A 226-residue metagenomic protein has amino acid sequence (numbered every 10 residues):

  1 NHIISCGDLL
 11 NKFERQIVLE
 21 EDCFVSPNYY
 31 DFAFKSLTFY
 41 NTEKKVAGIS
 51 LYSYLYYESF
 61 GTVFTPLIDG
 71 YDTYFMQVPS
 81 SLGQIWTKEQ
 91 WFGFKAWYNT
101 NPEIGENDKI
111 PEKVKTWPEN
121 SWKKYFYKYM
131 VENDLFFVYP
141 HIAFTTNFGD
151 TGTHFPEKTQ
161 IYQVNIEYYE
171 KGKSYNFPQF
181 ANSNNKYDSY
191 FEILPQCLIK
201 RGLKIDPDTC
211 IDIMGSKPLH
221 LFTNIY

Functional and structural regions predicted by a protein language model:
N1-L19, C23-Y226: Peripheral/terminal regions associated with large enzymatic or DNA-binding modules
